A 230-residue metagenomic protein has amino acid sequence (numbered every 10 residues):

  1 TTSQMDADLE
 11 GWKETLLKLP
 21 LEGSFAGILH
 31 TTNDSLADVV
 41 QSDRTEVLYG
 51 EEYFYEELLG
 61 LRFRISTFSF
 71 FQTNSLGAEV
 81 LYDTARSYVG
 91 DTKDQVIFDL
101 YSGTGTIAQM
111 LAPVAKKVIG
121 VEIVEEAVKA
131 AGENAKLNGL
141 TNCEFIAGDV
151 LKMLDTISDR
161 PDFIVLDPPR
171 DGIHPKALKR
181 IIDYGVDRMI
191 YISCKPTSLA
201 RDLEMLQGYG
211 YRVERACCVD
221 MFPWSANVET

Functional and structural regions predicted by a protein language model:
T1-Q4: Carbohydrate-binding surface patches
D6-T230: Rossmann-like S-adenosyl-L-methionine
